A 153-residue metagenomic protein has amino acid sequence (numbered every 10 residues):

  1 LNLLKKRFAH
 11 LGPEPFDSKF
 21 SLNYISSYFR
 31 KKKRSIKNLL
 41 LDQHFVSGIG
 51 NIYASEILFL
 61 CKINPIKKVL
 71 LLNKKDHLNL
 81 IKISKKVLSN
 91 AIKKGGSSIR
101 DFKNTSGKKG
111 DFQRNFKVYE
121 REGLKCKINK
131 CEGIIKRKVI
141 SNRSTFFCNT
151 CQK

Functional and structural regions predicted by a protein language model:
L1-G48, Y53-K62, K68: Phosphate/anion-contacting hairpin/loop surfaces
F16, I49, L80, V118-R121: Short, structured motif recognition centered on aromatic/hydrophobic residues
S18-K19, N23, K74-L78, G133-I134: Short, glycine- and charge-enriched coil/turn segments that flank and shape catalytic ligand pockets
K32-R34, S55, F59-V87, K94: Accessory alpha-helical DNA-binding modules that contact the DNA backbone or grooves
K37, G48, S89-G96: Residue-level signal for secondary-structure boundary elements
Q43, L71-D76, S98, F102 (+1 more regions): Residue-level signal for alpha-helical context at structural boundaries
I92-K153: C-terminal accessory segment of soluble enzyme catalytic cores
